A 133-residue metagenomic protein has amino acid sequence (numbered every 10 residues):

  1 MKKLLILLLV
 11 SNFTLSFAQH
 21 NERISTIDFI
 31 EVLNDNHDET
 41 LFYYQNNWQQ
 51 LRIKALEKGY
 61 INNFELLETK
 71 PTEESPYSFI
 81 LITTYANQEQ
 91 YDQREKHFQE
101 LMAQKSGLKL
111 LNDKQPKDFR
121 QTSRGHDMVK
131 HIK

Functional and structural regions predicted by a protein language model:
M1-L4, Q19: Positively charged n-region of N-terminal signal peptides that target proteins for export
K3-F13: Sec-dependent N-terminal signal peptides
T14-A18: Sec/Tat signal peptide C-region and signal peptidase I cleavage site
H20, T72-Y77, D118-R120: Extracellular/periplasmic catalytic domains that process cell-envelope and extracellular macromolecules
I24-K58: N-terminal targeting signals for Sec/Tat export/insertion, comprising classic cleavable signal peptides
D35, T69-E74, A86-Q90, L101: Solvent-exposed loop/turn segments at secondary-structure junctions within structured extracellular/periplasmic domains
Q50, K54-N62, T84-M128: An amphipathic, aromatic/His-enriched active-site/gating alpha helix that lines ligand/cofactor pockets
R52-I80: Short, glycine- and small/hydrophobic-rich beta-strand elements in well-ordered beta-sheets
